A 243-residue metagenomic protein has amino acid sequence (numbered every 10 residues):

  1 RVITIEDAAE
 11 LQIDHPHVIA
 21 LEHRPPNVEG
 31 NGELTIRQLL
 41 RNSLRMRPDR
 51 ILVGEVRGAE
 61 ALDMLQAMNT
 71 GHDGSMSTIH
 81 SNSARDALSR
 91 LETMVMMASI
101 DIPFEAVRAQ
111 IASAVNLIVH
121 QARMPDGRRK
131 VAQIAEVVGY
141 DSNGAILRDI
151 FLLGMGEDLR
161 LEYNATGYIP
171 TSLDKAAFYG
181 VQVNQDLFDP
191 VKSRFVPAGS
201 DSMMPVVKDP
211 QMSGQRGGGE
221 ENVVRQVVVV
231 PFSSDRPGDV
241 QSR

Functional and structural regions predicted by a protein language model:
R1-I3: Post-Walker A helix-loop "phosphate-sensing" segment adjacent to the P-loop in P-loop NTPases
I5-I19, S43-S142: Conserved P-loop NTPase nucleotide-binding/switch module
E10-N42: Nucleotide-state-sensitive switch-loop elements of NTP-binding domains
V28, L52-V53, L161: A generic structural signal for short
L34, L39, N82-S83, A87 (+1 more regions): A short, conserved beta-to-alpha structural element at the edge of catalytic cores that scaffolds binding
Q38, D63, T171: Short Gly/charged-rich anion-binding patches and loops
K130-R243: NTP-binding/hydrolysis catalytic cores, primarily Walker-type P-loop NTPases
